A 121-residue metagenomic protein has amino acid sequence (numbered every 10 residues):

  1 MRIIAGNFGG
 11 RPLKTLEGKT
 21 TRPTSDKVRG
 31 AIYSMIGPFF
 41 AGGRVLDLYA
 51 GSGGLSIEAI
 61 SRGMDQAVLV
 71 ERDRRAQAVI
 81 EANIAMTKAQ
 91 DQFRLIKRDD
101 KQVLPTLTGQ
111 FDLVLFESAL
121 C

Functional and structural regions predicted by a protein language model:
M1-C121: Class I S-adenosyl-L-methionine-dependent methyltransferase catalytic core
